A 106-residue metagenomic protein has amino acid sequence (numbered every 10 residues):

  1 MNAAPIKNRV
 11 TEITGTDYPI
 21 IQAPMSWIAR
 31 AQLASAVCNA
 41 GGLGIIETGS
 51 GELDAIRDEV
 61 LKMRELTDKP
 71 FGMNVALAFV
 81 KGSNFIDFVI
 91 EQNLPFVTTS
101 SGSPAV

Functional and structural regions predicted by a protein language model:
M1-V106: Active-site entrance/lid segments in N-terminal catalytic domains of soluble metabolic enzymes
